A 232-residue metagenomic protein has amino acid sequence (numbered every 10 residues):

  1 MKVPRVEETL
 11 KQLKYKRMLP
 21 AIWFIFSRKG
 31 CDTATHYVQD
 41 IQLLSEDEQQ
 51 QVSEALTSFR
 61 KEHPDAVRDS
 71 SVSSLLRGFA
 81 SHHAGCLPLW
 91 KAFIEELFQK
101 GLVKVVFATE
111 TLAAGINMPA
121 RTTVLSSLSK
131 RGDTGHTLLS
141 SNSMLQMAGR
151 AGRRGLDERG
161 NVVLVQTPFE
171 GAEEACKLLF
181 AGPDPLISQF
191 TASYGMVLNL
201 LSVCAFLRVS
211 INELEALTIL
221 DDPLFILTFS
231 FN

Functional and structural regions predicted by a protein language model:
K2-E8, Q12: Short linear interaction motifs
V6-E7, F24, R28-V105, G135-N142: Conserved C-terminal RecA-like helicase domain
Q12-K14, S71, L97-F98, A114-I116 (+2 more regions): Replace "in large, NTP-powered and nucleic-acid-processing enzymes" with "in large, NTP-powered factors and other
L13, V38, Q42-S45, H63 (+9 more regions): Conserved NTP-handling cores and scaffolds of large molecular machines
A21: OB-fold/S1-family RNA-binding modules
F26, K91, E95, Q99-S127 (+1 more regions): Beta-edge loop/turn motif
Q50, L87-F98, P185-N232: C-terminal accessory/connector segments of nucleic-acid motor ATPases
M118-P183: Conserved segment of the helicase C-terminal RecA-like domain
